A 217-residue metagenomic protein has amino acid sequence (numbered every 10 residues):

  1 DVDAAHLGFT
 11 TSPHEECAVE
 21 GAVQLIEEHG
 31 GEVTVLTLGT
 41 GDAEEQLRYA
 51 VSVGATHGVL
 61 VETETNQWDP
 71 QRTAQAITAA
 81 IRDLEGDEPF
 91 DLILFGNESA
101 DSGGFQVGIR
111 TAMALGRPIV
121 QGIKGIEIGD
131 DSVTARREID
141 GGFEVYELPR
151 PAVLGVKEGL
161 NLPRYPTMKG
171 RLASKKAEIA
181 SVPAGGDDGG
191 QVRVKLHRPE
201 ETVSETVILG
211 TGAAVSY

Functional and structural regions predicted by a protein language model:
D1-Y217: N-terminal glycine-rich FAD/FM-binding segment characteristic of electron-transfer flavoproteins
